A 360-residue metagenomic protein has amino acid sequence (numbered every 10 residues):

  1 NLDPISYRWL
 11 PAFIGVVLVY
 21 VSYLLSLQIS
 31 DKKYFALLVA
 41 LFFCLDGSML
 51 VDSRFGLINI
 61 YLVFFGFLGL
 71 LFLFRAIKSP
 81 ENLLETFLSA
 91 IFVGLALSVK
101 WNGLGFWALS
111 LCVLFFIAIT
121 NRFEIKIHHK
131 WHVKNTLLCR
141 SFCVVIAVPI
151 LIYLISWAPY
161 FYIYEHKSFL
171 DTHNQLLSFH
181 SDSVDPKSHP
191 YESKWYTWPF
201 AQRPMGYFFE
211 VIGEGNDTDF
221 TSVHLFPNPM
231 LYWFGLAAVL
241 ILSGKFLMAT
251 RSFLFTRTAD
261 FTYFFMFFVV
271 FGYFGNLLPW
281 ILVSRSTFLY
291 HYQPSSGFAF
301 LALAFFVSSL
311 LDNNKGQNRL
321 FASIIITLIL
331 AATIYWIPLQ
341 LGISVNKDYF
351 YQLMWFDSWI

Functional and structural regions predicted by a protein language model:
Y7, P11, S48-L62, W101-N102: Short acidic/glycine- and proline-prone juxtamembrane loop motifs at membrane-interface regions of multi-pass membrane
W9-S30, L68-F72, K245: Transmembrane-helix motifs of polytopic, lipid-linked glycan transferases
V17, S22-L45, K78-L84: Transmembrane-helix signature of polytopic, membrane-embedded enzymes that assemble or transfer cell-envelope glycans
Q28-S30, G69-T86, A96, F115-I125: Membrane-interface transmembrane helices that cradle and orient dolichyl/undecaprenyl
A36-C44, V51, L71, V93 (+1 more regions): Short helix- or helix-capping micro-motifs that position conserved polar/aromatic residues at function-defining sites
V39-A40, E85-K100, L111: Membrane-interface alpha helices of multi-pass inner-membrane proteins
P80-E81, L88, C112-I119, H128-W131 (+6 more regions): Transmembrane helical bundles and short interhelical boundary loops of multi-pass, membrane-embedded
L138, L151-R203, K347-M354: Aromatic-rich transmembrane-lumenal/periplasmic boundary elements in polytopic membrane proteins
